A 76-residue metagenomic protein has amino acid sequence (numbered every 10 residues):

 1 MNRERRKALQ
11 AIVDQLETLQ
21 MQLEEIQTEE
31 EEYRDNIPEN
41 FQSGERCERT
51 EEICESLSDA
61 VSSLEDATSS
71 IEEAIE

Functional and structural regions predicted by a protein language model:
M1-E76: Long, low-complexity or tandemly repetitive, helically biased scaffold regions used for multimeric assembly/adhesion
